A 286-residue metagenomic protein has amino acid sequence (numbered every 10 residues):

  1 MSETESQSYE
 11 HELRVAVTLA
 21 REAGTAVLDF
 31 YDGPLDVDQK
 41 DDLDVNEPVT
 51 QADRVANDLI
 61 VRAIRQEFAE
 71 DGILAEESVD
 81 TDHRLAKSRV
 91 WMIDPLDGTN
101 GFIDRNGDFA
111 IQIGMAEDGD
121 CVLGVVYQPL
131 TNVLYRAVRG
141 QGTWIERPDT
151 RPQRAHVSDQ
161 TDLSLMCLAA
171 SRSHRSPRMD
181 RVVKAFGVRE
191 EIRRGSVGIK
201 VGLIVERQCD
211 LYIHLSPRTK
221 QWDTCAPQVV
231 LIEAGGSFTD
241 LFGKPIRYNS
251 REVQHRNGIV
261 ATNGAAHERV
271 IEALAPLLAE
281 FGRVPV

Functional and structural regions predicted by a protein language model:
M1-L96, R181-K184, F242, A266 (+1 more regions): N-terminal subdomain of lithium-sensitive/metallo-dependent phosphomonoesterases centered on the IMPase/IPPase/PAP
V27, D53, I64, T99 (+6 more regions): Residue-level signal for inorganic ion chemistry
L35-V37, V49, I73, T143 (+3 more regions): Short clusters of hydrophobic/aromatic residues that line enzyme substrate/ligand-binding pockets
R62, R84-T150: DPxDG-like acidic metal-binding loop motif
A69, K87-S88, G119-V122, L163-L165 (+1 more regions): Short coil/turn connectors at secondary-structure junctions
S78, L96, V126, L130 (+3 more regions): Anionic group-transfer/hydrolysis microenvironments
H156-V286: An extended, acidic
